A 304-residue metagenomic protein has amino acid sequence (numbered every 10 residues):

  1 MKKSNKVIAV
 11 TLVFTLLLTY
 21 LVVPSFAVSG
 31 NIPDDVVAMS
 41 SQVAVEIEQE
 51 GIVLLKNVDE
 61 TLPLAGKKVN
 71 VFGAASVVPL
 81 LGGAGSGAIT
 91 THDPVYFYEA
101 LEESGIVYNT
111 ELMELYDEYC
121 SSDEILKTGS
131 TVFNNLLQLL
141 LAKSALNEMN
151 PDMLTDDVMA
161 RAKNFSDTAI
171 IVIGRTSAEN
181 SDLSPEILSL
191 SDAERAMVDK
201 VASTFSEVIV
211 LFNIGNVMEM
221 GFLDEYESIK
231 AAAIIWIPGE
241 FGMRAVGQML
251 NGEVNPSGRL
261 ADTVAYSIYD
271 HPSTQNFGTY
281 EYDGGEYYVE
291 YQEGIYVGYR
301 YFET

Functional and structural regions predicted by a protein language model:
M1-A9, L17-T304: C-terminal non-catalytic regions of proteins with extracellular/luminal or membrane-system context
